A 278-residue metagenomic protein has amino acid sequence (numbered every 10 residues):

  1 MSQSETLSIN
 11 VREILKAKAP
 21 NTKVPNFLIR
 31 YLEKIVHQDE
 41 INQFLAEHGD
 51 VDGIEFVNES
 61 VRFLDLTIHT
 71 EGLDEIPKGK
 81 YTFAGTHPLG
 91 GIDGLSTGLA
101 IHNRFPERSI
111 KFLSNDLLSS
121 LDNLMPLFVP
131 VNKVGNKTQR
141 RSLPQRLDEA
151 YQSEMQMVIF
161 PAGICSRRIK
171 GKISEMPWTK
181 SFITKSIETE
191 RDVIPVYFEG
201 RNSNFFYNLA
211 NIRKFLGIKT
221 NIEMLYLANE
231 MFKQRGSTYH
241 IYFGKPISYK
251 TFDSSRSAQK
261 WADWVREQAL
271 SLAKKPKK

Functional and structural regions predicted by a protein language model:
M1-Y81, H87, I92-S96, E107: Membrane-anchoring hydrophobic helices of lipid-metabolizing enzymes
F44-E47, V51, P130, V134-K137 (+1 more regions): Charge-dense, low-complexity intrinsically disordered segments
I54, N58, P144, A262-R266: Generic alpha-helical structural signal
S60-V61, I101, F105, Y151 (+2 more regions): Hydrophobic, Leu/Ile/Phe/Ala-enriched alpha-helical segments that form helix-helix packing faces
T67-S248: Soluble catalytic domains of membrane acyltransferases
Y249-K278: C-terminal/domain-terminus segments
